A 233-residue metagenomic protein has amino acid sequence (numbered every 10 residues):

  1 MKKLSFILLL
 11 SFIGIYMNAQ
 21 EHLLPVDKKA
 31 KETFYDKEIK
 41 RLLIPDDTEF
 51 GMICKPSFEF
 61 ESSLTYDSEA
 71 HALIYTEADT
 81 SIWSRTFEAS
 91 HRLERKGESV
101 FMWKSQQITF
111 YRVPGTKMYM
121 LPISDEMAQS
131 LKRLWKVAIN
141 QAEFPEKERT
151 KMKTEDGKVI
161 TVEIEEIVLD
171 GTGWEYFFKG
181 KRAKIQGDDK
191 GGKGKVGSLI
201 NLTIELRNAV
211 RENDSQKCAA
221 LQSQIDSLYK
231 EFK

Functional and structural regions predicted by a protein language model:
M1-P25: Bacterial Sec-dependent N-terminal signal peptides
Q20-K233: Function-determining sites in protein domains
